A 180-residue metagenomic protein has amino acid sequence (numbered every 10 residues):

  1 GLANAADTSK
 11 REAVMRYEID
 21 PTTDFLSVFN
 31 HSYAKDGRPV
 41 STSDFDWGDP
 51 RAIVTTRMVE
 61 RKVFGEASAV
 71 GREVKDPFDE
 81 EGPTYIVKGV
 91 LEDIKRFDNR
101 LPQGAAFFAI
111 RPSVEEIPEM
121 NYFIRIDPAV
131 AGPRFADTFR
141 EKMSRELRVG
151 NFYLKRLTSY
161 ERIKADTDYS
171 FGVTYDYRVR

Functional and structural regions predicted by a protein language model:
G1-A3, N30-K35, S113-P118: Short amphipathic alpha-helical segments, especially helix-boundary/capping motifs
G1-A6, F45, F78-D79, A106 (+3 more regions): A sequence-level detector of short, solvent-exposed, charge-rich linear segments
G1-T22, W47, F123, D127 (+1 more regions): Membrane-proximal extracellular/periplasmic loop immediately following the first transmembrane helix
E12-A106: Hydrophobic secondary-structure segments that place a key small or acidic residue at a functional site
D49, R57-M58, E81-T174: "Rare, low-scoring activations can occur in soluble or secreted enzymes where short amphipathic helices or signal
T174-R180: Internal alpha-helical transmembrane segments of multipass membrane proteins, especially hydrophobic lipid-embedded
